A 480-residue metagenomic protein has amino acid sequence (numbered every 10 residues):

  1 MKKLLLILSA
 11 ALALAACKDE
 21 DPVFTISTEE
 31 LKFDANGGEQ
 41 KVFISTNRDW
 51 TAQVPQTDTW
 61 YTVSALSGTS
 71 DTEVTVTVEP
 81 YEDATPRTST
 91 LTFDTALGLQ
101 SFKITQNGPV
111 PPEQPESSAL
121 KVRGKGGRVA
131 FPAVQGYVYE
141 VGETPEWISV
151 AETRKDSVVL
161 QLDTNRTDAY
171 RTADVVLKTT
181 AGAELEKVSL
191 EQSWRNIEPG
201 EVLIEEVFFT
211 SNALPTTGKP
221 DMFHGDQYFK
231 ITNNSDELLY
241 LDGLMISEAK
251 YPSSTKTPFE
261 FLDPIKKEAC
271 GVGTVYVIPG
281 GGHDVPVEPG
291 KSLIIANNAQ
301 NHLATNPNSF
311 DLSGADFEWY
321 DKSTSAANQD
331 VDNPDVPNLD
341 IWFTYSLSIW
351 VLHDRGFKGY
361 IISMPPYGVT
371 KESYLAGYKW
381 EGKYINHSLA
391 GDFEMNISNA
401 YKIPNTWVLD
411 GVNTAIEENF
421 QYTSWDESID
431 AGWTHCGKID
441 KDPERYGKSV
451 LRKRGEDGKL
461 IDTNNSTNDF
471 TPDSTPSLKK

Functional and structural regions predicted by a protein language model:
M1-N36, T59-T62, D94-K121, A183-P199: Bacterial Sec-dependent N-terminal signal peptides
P22, S27-Q53, Q114-G142: Solvent-exposed, low-complexity, repeat-rich "mucin-like" stalks and linkers
F43-T75, A133-V159: Surface-exposed binding patches on compact interaction domains or structured appendages
W50-V54, Y139-E143, L238-E248, T305-N306: Short, hydrophobic/aromatic beta-strand segments
E73-T88, S157-T172: Extracellular/luminal low-complexity segments enriched in Ser/Thr/Pro
T85-L97, A169-A181: A short beta-strand micro-motif common to beta-rich folds, especially ectodomain repeats
S193-T255, D335, T344-K358, S363 (+2 more regions): A structural motif detector for short, solvent-exposed N-terminal "entry" segments of globular domains
I265-L478: Solvent-exposed beta-edge/loop recognition patches
